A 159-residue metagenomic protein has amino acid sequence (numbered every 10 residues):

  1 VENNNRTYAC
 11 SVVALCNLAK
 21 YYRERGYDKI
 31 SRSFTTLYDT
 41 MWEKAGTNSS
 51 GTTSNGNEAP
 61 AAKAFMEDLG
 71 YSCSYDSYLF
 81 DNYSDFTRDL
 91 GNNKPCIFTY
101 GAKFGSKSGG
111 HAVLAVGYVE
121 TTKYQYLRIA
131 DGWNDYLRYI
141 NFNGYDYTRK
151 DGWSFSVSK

Functional and structural regions predicted by a protein language model:
V1-A9, A14, K20, R25 (+5 more regions): Flexible propeptides and autoinhibitory/regulatory segments associated with cysteine proteases
V1-T52, T121, Y126: Active-site-adjacent structural segments surrounding the nucleophilic cysteine of cysteine proteases and isopeptidases
T7, S11-A19, A59-K63, Y83 (+2 more regions): Extracytoplasmic/secreted envelope proteins and their assembly/folding machinery, especially bacterial periplasmic
I30-S33, S54-E58, D81-N82: A diffuse structural propensity rather than consistent per-protein peaks
Y38-C73: Papain-like cysteine protease catalytic cores
S72-F80: Extracellular beta-rich ligand/substrate-recognition surface
Y83-S84, D89-N92, I97-K159: Active-site signature of cysteine proteases
